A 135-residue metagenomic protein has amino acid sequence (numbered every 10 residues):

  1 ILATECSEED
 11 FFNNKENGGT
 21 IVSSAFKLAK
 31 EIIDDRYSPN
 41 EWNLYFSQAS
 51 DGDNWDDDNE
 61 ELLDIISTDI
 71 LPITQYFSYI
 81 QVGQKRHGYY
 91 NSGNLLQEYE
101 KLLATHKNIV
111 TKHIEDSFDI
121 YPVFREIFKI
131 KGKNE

Functional and structural regions predicted by a protein language model:
I1-E135: Acidic, glycine-rich A-domain
